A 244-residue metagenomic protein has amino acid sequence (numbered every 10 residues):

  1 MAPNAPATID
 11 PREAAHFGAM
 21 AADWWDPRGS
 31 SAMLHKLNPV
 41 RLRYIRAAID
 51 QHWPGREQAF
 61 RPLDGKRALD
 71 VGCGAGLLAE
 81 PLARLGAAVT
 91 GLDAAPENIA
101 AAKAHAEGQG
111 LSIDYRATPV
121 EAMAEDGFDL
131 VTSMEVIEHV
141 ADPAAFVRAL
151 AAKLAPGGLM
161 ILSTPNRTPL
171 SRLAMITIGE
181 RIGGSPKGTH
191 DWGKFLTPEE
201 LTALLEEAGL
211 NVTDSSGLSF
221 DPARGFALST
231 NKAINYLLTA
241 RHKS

Functional and structural regions predicted by a protein language model:
M1-S31, H35, P39: N-terminal, positively charged/glycine-rich alpha-helical extensions of SAM-dependent methyltransferases
K36-D64: Conserved alpha-helix/loop element of class I SAM-dependent methyltransferases that forms part of the SAM/SAH-binding
I49, W53, A106, L205: Conserved hydrophobic residues forming the short capping helix/wall of the S-adenosyl-L-methionine
R56-R61, K66-L170, P198, L238-H242: Conserved SAM-binding loop
T164, G183-E200: Acceptor-substrate binding/catalytic loop of class I
S171-R181: Short, flexible, mixed-charge acidic loops at enzyme active sites
G193-G209, S215: Short alpha-helix
F226-S244: Core SAM-dependent methyltransferase catalytic element
